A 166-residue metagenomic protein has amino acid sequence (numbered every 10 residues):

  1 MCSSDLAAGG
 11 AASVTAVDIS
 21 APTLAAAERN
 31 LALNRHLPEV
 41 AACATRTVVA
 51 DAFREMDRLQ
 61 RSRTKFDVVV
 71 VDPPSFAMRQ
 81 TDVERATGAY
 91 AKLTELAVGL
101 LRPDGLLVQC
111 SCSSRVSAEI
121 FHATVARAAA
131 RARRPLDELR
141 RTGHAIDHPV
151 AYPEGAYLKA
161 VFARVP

Functional and structural regions predicted by a protein language model:
M1-S3: Short, small-residue-biased leader/transition segments that mark boundaries at the very start of proteins
A7-G10: Gly/Ala-rich phosphate-binding loop of Rossmann-like dinucleotide-binding domains, activating on the conserved
S13-D18: Conserved SAM-binding motif I beta-strand of class I
I19, L59-Q60, T81-R85, A151-Y152: Short, solvent-exposed loop/turn segments at secondary-structure boundaries
P22-V70: S-adenosyl-L-methionine
F66-L96: Mobile active-site "lid"/loop adjacent to the S-adenosyl-L-methionine
K92, L106-P166: C-terminal catalytic and target-recognition region of SAM-dependent MTase-like enzymes, primarily methyltransferases
L101-P103: Helix-to-beta-strand junctions that scaffold the AdoMet/dcAdoMet cofactor pocket in Class I SAM-dependent enzymes
